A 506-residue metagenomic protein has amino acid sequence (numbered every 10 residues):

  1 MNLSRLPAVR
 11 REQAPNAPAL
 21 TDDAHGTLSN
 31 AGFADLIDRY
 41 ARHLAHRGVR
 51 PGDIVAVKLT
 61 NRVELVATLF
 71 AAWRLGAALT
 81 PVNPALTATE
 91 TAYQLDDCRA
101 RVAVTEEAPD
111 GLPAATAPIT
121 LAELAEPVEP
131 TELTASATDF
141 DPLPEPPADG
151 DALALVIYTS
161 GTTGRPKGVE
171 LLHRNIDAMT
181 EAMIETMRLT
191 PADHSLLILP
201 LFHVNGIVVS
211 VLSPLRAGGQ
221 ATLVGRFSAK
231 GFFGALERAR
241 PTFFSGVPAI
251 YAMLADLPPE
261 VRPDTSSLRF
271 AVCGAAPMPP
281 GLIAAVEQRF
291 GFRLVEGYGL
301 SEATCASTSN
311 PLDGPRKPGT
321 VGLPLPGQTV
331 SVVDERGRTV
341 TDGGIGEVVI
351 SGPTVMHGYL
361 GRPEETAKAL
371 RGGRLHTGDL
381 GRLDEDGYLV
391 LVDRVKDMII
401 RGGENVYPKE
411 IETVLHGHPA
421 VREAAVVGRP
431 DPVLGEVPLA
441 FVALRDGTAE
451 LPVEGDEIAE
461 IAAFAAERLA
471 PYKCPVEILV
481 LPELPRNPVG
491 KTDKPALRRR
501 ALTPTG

Functional and structural regions predicted by a protein language model:
M1, L124-L153: Flexible, low-complexity linker/hinge segments
P15-N16, D139-Y158, R165, R188-H194 (+1 more regions): Conserved pre-ATP/AMP-binding loop-to-beta segment of ANL
N16-R62, V66, F70, T87-A92: Conserved AMP-binding/adenylate-forming core of the ANL superfamily
T27-G32, A154-E181: Conserved AMP-binding A3 loop
L86, A103, G352, H357-G358 (+4 more regions): AMP-binding/adenylate-forming catalytic core of the ANL superfamily
D177-H194, V204-T242, L257-P258: Conserved AMP-binding/adenylation subdomain of ANL enzymes
P241-G246, A255-R316, T329: Gly/Ser/Thr-rich phosphate-binding loop
L323-G327, R338-A369, E404-V406: Conserved ATP/PPi-binding loop(s) of AMP-dependent carboxylate-activating enzymes
